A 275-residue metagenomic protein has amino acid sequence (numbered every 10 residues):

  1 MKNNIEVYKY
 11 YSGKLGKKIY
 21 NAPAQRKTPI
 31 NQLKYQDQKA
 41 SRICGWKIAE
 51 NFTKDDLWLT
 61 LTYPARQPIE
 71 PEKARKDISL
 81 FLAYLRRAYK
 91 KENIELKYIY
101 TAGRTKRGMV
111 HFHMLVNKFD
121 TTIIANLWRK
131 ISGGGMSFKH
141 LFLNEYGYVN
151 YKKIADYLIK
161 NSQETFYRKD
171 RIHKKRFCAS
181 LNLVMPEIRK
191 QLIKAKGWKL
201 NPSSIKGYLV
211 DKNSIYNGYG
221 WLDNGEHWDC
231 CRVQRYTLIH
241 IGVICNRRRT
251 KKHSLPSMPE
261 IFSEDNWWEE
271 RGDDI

Functional and structural regions predicted by a protein language model:
M1-G108, K118-I275: Right-hand nucleic-acid polymerase module
